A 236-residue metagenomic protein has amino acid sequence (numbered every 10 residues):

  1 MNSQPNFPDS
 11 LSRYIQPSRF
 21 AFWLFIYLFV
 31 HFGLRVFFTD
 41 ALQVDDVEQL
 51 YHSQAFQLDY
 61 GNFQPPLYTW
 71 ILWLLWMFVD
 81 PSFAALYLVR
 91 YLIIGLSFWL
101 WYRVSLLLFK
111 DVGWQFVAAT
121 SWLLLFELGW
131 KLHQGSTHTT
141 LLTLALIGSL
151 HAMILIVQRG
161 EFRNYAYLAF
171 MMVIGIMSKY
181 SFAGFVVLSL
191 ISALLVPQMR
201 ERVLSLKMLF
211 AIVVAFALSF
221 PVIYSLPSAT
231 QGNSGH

Functional and structural regions predicted by a protein language model:
M1-H31, F210-V213: Start-transfer (signal-anchor) and selected internal transmembrane alpha helices of multi-pass inner/ER membrane
A21-F22, L96, W101-L125, T143-L144: Transmembrane-helix signature of polytopic, membrane-embedded enzymes that assemble or transfer cell-envelope glycans
F29-E48, F220-G235: Helix-to-loop transition at the C-terminal end of transmembrane segments
R35-L50, Y60-L72, D80-A84: Extracytoplasmic catalytic/substrate-binding loops of multi-pass membrane glycan-assembly enzymes
P66-W70, D80-W99, F116-A119, G135-S136: Loop-to-helix entry region of an early transmembrane alpha helix in multi-pass inner-membrane enzymes
K131-L141: Short acidic/glycine- and proline-prone juxtamembrane loop motifs at membrane-interface regions of multi-pass membrane
S149-A166, G175: Membrane-interface transmembrane helices that cradle and orient dolichyl/undecaprenyl
F185-H236: Transmembrane-lumen/periplasm boundary regions of multi-pass, lipid-linked membrane glycan transferases
